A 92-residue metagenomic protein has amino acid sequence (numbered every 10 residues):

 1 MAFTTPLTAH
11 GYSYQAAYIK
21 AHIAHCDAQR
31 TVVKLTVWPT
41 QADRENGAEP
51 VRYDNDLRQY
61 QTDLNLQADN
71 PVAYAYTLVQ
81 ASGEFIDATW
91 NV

Functional and structural regions predicted by a protein language model:
M1-V92: Viral virion structural and adsorption modules
